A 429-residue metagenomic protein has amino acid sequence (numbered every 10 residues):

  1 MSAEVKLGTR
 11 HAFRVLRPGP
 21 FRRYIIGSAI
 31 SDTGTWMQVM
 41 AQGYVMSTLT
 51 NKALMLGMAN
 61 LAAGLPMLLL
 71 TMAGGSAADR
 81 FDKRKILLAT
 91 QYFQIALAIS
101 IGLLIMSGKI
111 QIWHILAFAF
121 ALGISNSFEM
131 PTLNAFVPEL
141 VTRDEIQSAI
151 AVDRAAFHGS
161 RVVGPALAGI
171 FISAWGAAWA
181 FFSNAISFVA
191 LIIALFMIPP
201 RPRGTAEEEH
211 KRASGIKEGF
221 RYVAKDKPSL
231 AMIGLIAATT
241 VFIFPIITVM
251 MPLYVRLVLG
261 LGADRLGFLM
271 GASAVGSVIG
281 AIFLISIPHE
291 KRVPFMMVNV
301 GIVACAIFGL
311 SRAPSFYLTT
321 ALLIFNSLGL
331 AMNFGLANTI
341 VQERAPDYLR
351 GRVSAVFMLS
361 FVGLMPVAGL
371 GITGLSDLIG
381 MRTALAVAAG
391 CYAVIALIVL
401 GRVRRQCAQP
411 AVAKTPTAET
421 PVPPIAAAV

Functional and structural regions predicted by a protein language model:
S2-V15, P20, T205-I216: Short, membrane-interfacial amphipathic segments enriched in basic
K6-L65, R221, K225-S273: Helix-loop boundary and gating motifs at the non-cytosolic
R22-M40, A63-A78, D82-L97, H114-I172 (+5 more regions): Substrate-agnostic recognition of the 12-TM MFS/MFS-like secondary transporter fold
G43-L49, G102-S107, V163-S183, L257-V258 (+1 more regions): Transmembrane alpha-helix termini and helix-breaking/packing motifs in multi-pass membrane transporters
G57-M58, W113-A117, F182, L230-G234 (+3 more regions): Hydrophobic alpha-helical transmembrane segments
A59, L69, R80, I86 (+5 more regions): C-terminal transmembrane bundle of multi-pass solute transporters/carriers
K109-W113, A180-A185, D264-R265: Membrane-water interface of transmembrane alpha-helices in multipass transporters/channels
A135, E139, A177, F181-H210 (+2 more regions): Helix-loop junctions on the cytosolic side of multi-pass membrane transporters, especially the intracellular loop
